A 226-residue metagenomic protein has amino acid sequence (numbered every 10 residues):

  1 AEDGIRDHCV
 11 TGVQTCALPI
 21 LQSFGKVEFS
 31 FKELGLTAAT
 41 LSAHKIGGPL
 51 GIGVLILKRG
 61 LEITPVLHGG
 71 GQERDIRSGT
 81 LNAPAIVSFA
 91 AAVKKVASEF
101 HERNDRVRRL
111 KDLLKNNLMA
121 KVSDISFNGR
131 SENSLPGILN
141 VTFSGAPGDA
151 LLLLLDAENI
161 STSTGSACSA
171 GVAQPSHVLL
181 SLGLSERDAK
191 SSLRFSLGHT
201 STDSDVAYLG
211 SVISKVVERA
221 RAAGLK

Functional and structural regions predicted by a protein language model:
A1-C16: Single conserved hydrophobic/aromatic residue that forms the stacking wall/gate of nucleotide- or nucleobase-binding
R6, A17-K226: Pyridoxal 5′-phosphate
